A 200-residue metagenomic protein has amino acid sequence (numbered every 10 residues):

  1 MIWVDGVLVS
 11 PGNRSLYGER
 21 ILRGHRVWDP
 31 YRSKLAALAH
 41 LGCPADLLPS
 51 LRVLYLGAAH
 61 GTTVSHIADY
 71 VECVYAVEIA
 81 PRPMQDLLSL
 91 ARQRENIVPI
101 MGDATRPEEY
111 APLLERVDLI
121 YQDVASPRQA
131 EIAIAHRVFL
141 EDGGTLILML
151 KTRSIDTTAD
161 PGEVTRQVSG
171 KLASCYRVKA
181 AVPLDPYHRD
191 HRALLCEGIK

Functional and structural regions predicted by a protein language model:
M1-R26: N-terminal auxiliary segments of SAM/dcSAM-dependent transferases
G24-H40: Conserved SAM-binding loop and adjacent beta-strand
G42-P49, L113-L114: Glycine-rich helix-loop-beta junction characteristic of Rossmann-like nucleotide cofactor-binding loops
L47-A59: Conserved class I S-adenosyl-L-methionine
R52, C73, G143-T145: Short glycine-centered segments of the SAM/dcSAM-binding site in methyltransferase folds
H60-V71: Conserved SAM-binding loop of SAM-dependent methyltransferases across substrates and taxa, primarily the Class I
V77-R128: S-adenosyl-L-methionine
M84-Q85, A133-I199: C-terminal substrate-binding/active-site "lid" region of AdoMet-derived donor-dependent transferases
